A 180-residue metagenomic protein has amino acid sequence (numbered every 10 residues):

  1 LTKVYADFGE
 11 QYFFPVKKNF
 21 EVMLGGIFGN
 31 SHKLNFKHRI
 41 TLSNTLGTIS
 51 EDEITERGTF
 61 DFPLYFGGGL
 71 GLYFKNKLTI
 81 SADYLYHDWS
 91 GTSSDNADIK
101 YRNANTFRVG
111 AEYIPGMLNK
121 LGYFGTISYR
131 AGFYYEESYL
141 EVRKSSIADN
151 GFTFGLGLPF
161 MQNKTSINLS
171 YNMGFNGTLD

Functional and structural regions predicted by a protein language model:
L1-D180: Outer-membrane beta-barrel porins/channels
